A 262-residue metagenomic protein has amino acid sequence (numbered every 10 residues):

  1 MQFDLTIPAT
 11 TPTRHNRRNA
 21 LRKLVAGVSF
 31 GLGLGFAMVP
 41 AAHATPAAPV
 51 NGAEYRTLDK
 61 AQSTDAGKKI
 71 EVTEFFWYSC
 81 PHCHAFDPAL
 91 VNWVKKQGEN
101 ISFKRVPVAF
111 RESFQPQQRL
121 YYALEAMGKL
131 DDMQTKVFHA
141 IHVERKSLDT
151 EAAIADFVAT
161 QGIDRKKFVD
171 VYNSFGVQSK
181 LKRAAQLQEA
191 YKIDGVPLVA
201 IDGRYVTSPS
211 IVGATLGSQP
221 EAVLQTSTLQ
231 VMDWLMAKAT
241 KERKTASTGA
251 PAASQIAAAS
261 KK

Functional and structural regions predicted by a protein language model:
Q2-Q115, M232-K262: Extracytoplasmic thiol/disulfide redox context detector
L5-I7, T13, T160-K262: C-terminal cap of thioredoxin/glutaredoxin-like
A20, A153-I154, F168: Hydrophobic/aromatic residues in well-formed alpha-helices
K68-K69, T73, S79-D87, F110-Q117 (+6 more regions): Solvent-exposed, acidic/flexible segments
I70, E99-S102, M127-D132, D164-R165 (+1 more regions): Loop/turn elements at helix/coil->beta-strand transitions in domains of secreted/extracellular proteins
F76-S79, V106-F110, Y122-A123, H139-R145 (+2 more regions): Second-shell loop/turn segments in exported
S79, L90, V94-Q97, L124-G128 (+8 more regions): Sec/Tat-exported extracytoplasmic proteins
K96-A126, D132-A159: Structural microenvironment flanking redox-active thiols in thiol-disulfide oxidoreductases
